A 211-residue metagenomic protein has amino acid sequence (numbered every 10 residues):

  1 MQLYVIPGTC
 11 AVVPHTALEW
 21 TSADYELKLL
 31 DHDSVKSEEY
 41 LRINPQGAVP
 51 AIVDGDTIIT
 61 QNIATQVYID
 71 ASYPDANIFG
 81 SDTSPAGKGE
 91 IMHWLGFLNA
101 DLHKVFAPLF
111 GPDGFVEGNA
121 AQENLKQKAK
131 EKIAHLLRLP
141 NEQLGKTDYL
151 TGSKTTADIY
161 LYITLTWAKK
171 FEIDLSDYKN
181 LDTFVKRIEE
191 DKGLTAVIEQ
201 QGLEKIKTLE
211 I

Functional and structural regions predicted by a protein language model:
M1-Q127: GST-like domain detector, emphasizing the conserved glutathione-binding G-site in the N-terminal thioredoxin-like
D31-D33, D182, G202-L203: Conserved beta-strand edge residues that scaffold enzyme active sites
K36-S37, R187, K207-T208: Short Asp/Glu-rich motifs
W94, L98-G193, V197: GST-like fold's C-terminal all-alpha helical module
V197-I211: Terminal-tail/helix-coil boundary detector
